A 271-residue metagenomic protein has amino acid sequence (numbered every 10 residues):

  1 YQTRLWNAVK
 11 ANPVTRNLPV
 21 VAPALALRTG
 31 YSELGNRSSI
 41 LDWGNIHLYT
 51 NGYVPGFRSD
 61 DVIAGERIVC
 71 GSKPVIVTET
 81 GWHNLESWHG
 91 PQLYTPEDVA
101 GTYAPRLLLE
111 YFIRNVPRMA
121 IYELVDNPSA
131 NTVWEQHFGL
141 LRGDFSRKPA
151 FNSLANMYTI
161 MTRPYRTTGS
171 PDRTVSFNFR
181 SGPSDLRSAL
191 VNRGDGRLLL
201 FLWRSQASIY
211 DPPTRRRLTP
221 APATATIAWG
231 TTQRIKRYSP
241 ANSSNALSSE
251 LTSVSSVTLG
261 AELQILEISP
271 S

Functional and structural regions predicted by a protein language model:
Y1-E110, R114-V116: Noncatalytic carbohydrate-binding groove/subsite architecture in carbohydrate-active enzymes
G30-Y31, I209-Y210, A246: Short, solvent-exposed loop/turn elements at domain surfaces
P105-T214, T231-K236, I265-E267: Aromatic- and carboxylate-lined catalytic core of secreted/periplasmic carbohydrate-active enzymes
S181-L186, P220-T226, S253-V257: Surface-exposed ligand/attachment interfaces on beta-rich extracellular proteins
Q206-I209, L218, A241-S244: Short, surface-exposed beta-strand-loop junctions and turns on beta-sheet-rich folds
P213-A221: Short, surface-exposed loop/helix-turn segments at secondary-structure junctions that function as lids/hinges flanking
P222-N245: Solvent-exposed beta-hairpin/edge-strand motifs
N245-S271: C-terminal beta-strand-rich structural cap/linker in extracellular carbohydrate-active enzymes
